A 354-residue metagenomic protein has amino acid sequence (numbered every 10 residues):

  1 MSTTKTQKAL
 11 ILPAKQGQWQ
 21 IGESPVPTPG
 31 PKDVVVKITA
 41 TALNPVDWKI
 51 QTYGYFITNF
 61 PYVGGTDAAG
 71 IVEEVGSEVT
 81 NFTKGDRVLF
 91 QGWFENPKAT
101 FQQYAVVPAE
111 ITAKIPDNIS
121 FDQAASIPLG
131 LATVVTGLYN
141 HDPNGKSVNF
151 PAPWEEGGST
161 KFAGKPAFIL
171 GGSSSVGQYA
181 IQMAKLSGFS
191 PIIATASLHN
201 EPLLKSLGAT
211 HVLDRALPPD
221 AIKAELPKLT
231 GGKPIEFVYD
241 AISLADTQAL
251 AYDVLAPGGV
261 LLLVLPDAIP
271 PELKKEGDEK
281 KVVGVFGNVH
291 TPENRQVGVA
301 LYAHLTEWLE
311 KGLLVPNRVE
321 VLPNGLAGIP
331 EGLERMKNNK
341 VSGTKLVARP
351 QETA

Functional and structural regions predicted by a protein language model:
M1-W19, P29, V148-T160, N338 (+2 more regions): Eukaryotic N-terminal targeting leaders
S2, E23-A42, T52-P97, P108-I111 (+1 more regions): Glycine-rich beta-strand-centered segment in the early N-terminal region that forms part of a ligand/cofactor-binding
S2, E293-A354: C-terminal hydrophobic helical "lid"/dimerization subdomain of Rossmann-like NAD(P)H-dependent oxidoreductases
K8-A9, D33, D86-R87, L186 (+1 more regions): Residue-level marker of beta-strand positions
P31, N81-K84, T133, A163 (+1 more regions): Short, flexible surface segments
D122-S126: C-terminal boundary of histidine-terminating zinc-finger modules
I127-L217: Mid-domain Rossmann-like dinucleotide-binding core that forms the NAD(H)/NADP(H) cofactor-binding site
E155-A163, H211-T291: Glycine-rich cofactor phosphate-binding loops and adjacent beta1-alpha1 units of small-molecule cofactor enzyme domains
